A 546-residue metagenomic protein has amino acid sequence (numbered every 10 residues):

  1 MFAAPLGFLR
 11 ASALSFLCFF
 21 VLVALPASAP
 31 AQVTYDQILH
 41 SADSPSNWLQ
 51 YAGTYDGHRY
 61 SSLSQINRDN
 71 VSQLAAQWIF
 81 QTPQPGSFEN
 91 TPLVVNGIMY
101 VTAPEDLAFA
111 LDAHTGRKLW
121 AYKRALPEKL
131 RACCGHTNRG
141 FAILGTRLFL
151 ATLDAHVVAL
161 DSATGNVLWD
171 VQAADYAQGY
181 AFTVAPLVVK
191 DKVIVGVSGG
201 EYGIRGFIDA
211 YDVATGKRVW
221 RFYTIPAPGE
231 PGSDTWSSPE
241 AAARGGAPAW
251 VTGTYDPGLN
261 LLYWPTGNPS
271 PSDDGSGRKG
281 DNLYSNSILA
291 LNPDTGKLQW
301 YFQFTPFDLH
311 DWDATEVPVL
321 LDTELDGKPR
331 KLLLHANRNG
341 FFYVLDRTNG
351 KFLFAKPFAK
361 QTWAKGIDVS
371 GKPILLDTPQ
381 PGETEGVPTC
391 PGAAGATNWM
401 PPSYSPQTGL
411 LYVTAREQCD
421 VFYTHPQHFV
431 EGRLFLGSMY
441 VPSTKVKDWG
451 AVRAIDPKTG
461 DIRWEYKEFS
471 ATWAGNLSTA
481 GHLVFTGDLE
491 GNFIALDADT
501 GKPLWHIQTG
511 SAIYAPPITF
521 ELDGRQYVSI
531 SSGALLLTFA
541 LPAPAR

Functional and structural regions predicted by a protein language model:
V33-A76, T224-P231, V441-P442, D448-G450: Blade/loop signatures of beta-propeller domains
W48-A52, S87-L107, A132-V157, A181-Y202 (+7 more regions): Repeat-blade elements of multi-bladed beta-propeller folds
S61-A173, T479: N-terminal cofactor/phosphate-binding cores enriched in small/glycine residues, especially glycine-rich loops such as
F80-T91, A121-A142, D170-A185, Y202 (+10 more regions): Extracytoplasmic beta-rich repeat domains
A113-T115, D161-T164, V213-T215, P293-T295 (+4 more regions): Short loop/turn segments that connect beta-strands within beta-propeller blades
G206-K217, D281-G296, N349, G450-D456: Beta-propeller blade signature
T444-A498, K502: Loop/turn-rich, solvent-exposed surfaces of beta-rich toroidal or solenoidal domains
